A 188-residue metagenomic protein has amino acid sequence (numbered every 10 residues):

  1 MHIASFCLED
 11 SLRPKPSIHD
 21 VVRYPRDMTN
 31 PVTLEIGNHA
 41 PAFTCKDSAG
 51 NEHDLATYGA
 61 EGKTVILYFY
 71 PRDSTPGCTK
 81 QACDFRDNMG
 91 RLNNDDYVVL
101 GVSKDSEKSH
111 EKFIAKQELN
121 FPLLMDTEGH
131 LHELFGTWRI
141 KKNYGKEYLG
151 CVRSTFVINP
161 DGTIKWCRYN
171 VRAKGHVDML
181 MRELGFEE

Functional and structural regions predicted by a protein language model:
I3, D20-V21: Short hydrophobic alpha-helical segments enriched in small aliphatic residues
R13: Short Gly/Ser/Thr- and charged-rich N-terminal loops/segments that act as flexible capping/hinge elements
P16: Cationic, low-complexity basic patches in intrinsically disordered or flexible, solvent-exposed regions
V21-E188: Chalcogenol-based redox active-site neighborhoods
